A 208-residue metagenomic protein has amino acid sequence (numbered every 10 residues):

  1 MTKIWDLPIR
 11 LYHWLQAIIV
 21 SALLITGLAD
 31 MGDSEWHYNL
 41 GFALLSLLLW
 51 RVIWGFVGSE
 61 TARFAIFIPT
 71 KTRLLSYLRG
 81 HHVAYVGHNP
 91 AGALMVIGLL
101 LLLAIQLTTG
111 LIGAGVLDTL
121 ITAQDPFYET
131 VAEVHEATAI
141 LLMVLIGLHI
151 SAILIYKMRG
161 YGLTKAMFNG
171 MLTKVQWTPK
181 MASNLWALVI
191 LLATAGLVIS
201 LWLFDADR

Functional and structural regions predicted by a protein language model:
M1-R208: Membrane-embedded alpha-helical bundles that constitute the cytochrome b-like, heme-associated redox core of multi-pass
